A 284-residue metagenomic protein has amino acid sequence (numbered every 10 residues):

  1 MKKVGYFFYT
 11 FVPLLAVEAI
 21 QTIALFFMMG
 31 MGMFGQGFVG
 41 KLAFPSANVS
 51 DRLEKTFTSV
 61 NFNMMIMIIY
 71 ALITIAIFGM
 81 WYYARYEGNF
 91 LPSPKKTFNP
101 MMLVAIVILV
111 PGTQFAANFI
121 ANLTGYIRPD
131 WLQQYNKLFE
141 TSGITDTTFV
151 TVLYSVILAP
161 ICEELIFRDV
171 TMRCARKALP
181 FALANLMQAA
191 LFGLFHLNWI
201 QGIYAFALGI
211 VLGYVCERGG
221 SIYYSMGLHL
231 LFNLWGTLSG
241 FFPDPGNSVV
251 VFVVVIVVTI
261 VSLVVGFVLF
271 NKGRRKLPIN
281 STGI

Functional and structural regions predicted by a protein language model:
Y6-Q21, V104-T113: Alpha-helical transmembrane segments
F7-T10, P45-I66, E140-T145, D244-V251: Membrane-interface segments at the starts/ends of alpha-helical transmembrane spans
E18-F27, A189, I200-I256: Functionally important transmembrane alpha-helices
E18-R85: Alpha-helical transmembrane segments in multi-pass membrane proteins
L42, K55-F57, G88-A159, N280-I284: Juxtamembrane helix-loop-helix connectors linking adjacent transmembrane helices in multi-pass membrane enzymes
A71-W81, I108-Q114, V253-K272: Hydrophobic core of alpha-helical transmembrane segments in multi-pass integral membrane proteins
Y83-N89, F267-T282: Membrane-interface capping segments at transmembrane-helix boundaries
G112-A117, K137-W199: Function-critical hydrophobic alpha-helical transmembrane segments in multi-pass membrane proteins
